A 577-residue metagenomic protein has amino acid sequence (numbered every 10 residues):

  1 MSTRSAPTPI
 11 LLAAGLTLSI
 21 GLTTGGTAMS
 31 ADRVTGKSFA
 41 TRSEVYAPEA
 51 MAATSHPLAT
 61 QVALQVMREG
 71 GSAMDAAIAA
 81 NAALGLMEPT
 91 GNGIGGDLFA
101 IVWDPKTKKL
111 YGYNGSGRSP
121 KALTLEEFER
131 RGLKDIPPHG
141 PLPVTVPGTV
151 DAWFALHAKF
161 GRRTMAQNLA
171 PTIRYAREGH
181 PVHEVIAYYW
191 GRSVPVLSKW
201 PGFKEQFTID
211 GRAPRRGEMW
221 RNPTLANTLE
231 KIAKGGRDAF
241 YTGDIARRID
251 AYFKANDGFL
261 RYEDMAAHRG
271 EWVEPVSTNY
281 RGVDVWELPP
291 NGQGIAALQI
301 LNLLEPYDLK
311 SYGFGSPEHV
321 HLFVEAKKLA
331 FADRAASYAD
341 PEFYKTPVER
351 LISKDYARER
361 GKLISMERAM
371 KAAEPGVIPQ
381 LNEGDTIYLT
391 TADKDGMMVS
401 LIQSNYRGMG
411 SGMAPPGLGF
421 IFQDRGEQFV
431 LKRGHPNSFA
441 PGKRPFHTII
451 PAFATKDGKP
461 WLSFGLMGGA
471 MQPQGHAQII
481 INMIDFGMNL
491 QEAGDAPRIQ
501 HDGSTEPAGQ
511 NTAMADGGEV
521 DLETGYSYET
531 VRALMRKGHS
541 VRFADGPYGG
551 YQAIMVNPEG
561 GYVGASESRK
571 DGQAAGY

Functional and structural regions predicted by a protein language model:
M1-A14: Bacterial N-terminal signal peptides that target proteins for export
L11-T24: Bacterial N-terminal signal peptides
M29-Q61, Q65, A73-G235, F240-T242 (+4 more regions): Noncatalytic scaffold domains of N-terminal-nucleophile
L86-T90, G96-Y111, F259-R261, M397-L462 (+3 more regions): Active-site rim segments in enzyme catalytic domains, especially the processed small/beta chain of N-terminal
W272, E383-T386, H447-I449: Short, small/polar residue-rich loop motifs at catalytic or cofactor-binding pockets
G294-K310, A454-L462, A470-G494: M16/insulysin-pitrilysin zinc metalloprotease superfamily fold
P306-S404, G417-L418, R425, D545: Internal maturation/activation junctions in enzymes
D395, K443, H476, D485-G546: Extended C-terminal subregions enriched in glycine
